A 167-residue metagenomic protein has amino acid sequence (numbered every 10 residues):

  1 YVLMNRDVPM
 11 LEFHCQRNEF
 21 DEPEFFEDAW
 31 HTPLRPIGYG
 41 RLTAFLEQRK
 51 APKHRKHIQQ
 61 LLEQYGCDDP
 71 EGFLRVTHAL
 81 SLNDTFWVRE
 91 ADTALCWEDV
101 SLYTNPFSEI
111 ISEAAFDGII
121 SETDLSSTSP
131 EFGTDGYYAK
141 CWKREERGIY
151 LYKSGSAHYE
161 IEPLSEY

Functional and structural regions predicted by a protein language model:
Y1-F132: Regulatory N- and C-terminal appendages and interdomain linkers associated with kinase/kinase-like NTP transferase
Y103-Y167: Conserved ATP-binding subdomain of kinase catalytic cores across diverse folds
